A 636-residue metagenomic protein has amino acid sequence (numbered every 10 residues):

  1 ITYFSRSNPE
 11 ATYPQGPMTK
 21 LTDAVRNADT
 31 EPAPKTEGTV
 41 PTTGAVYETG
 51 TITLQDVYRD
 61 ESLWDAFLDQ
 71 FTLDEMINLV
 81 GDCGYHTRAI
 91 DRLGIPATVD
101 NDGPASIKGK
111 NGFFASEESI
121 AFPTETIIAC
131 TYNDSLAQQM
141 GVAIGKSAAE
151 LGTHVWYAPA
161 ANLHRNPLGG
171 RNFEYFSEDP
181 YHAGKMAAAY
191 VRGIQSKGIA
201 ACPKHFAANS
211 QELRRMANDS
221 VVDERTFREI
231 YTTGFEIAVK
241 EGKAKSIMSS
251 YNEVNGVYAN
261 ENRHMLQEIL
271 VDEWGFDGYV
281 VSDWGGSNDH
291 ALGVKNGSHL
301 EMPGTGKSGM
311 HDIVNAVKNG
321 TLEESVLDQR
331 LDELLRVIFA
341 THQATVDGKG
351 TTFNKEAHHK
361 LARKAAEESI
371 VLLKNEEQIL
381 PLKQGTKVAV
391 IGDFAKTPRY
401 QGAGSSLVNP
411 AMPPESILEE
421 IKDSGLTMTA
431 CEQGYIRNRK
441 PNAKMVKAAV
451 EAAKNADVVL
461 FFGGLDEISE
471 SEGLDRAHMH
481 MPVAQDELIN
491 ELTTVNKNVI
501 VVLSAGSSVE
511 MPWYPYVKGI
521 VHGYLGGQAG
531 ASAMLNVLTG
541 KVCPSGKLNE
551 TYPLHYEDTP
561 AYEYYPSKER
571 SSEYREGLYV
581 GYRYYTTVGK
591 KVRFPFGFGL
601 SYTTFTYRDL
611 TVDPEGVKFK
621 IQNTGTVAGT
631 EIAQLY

Functional and structural regions predicted by a protein language model:
I1-Y636: Glycoside hydrolase catalytic-domain context in secreted enzymes
